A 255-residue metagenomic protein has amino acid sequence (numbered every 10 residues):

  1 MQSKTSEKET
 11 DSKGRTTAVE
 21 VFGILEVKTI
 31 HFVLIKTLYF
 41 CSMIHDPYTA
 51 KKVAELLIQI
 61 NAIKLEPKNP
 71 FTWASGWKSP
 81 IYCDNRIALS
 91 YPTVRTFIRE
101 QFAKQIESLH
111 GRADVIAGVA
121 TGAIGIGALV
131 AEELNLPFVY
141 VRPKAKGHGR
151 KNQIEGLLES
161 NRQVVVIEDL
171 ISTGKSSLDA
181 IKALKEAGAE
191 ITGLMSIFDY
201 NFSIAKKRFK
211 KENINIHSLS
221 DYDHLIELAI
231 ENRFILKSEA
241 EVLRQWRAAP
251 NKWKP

Functional and structural regions predicted by a protein language model:
I24, H31-L34, L38-S42: Short, positively charged and aromatic/hydrophobic N-terminal segments
M43-G111: Active-site-facing substrate-recognition patch
I44-Q59, K182-P255: PRPP-dependent phosphoribosyltransferase catalytic core
G111-A120, M195: Short glycine-rich phosphate-binding loop at a beta-alpha junction
D114, R162, T192: Conserved acidic residues
G127-V165, T173-D179: Short, glycine/charge-rich flexible loops or terminal/linker lids adjacent to PRPP-binding catalytic cores
